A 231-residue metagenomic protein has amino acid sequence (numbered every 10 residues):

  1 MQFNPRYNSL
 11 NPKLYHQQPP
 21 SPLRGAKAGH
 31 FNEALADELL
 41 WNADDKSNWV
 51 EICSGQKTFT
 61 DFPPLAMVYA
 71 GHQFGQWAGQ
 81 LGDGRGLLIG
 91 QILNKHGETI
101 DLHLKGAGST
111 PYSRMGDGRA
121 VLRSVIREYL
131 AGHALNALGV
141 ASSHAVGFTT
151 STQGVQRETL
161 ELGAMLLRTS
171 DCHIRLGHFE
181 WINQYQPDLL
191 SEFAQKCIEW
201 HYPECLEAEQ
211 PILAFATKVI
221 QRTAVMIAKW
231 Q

Functional and structural regions predicted by a protein language model:
M1-I126, L130-L176: Broad phosphate/nucleotide-binding scaffolds in NTP-utilizing and phosphate-metabolizing enzymes
V125, V155-Q231: ATP-dependent phospho-/nucleotidyl transfer catalytic cores
